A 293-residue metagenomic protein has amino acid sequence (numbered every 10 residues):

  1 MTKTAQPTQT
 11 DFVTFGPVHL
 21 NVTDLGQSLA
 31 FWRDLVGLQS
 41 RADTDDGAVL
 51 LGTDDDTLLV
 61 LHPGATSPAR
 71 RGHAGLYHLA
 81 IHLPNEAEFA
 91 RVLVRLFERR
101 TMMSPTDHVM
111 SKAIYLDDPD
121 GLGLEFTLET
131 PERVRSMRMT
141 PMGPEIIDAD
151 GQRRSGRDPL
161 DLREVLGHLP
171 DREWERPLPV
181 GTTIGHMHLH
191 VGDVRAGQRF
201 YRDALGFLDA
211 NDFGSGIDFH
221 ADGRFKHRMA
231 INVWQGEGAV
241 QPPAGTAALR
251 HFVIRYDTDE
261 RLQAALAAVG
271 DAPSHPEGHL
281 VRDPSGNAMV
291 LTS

Functional and structural regions predicted by a protein language model:
T2-Q9, L93-V94, E98-V180, K226 (+1 more regions): Vicinal oxygen chelate
T2-T66, H73-I81, V94, E98: An N-terminus-focused feature that recognizes amino-terminal "leader" regions
V13-T23, A69-R95, K112-L122, T183-G192 (+2 more regions): Vicinal oxygen chelate
H19, D171-G223: Surface-exposed interaction/gating patches
V22-L25, D54, H108-M110, V191-D193 (+1 more regions): Conserved beta-strand-loop-alpha-helix junction that forms the acyl-donor binding cleft
S28-R33, G121, G197-R202, V269 (+1 more regions): Conserved active-site tyrosine of GNAT-family acetyltransferases
L35-R41, D203-D209, G270-P273: Conserved acetyl-CoA-binding loop of GNAT-fold acetyltransferases
Q39-A74, G123-T130, L208-A247, P284 (+1 more regions): Conserved short beta-strand elements that form part of the metal-binding/catalytic scaffold of enzyme active sites
